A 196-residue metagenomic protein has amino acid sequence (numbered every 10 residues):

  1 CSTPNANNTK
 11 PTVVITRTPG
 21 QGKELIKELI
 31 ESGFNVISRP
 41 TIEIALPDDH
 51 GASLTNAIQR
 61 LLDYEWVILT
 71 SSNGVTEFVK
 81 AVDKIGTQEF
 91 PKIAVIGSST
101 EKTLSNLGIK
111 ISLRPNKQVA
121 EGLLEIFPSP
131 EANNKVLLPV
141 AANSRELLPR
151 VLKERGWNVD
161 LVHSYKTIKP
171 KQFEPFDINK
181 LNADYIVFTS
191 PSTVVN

Functional and structural regions predicted by a protein language model:
C1-N196: Signature of uroporphyrinogen-III synthase
